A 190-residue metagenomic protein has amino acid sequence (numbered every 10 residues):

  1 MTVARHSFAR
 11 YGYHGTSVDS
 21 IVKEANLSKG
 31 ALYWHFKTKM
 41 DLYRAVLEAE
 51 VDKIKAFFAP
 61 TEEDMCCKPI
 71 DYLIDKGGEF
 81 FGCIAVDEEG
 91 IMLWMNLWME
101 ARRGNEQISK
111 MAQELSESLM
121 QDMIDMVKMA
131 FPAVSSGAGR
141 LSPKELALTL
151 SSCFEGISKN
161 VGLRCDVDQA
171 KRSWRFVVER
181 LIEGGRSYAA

Functional and structural regions predicted by a protein language model:
V3-D41, A45-V46: Helix-turn-helix
V3-R10, F57-T61, L93, L97 (+2 more regions): Solvent-exposed, amphipathic alpha-helical segments
R5, A9, R44, E48 (+6 more regions): Solvent-exposed, non-membrane alpha-helical residues enriched in polar/charged side chains
G12-Y13, K55, A59-C66, A85 (+4 more regions): Short, flexible helix-adjacent loops and helix caps
A45, A59-E89, G137-L150, A189-A190: Hydrophobic alpha-helical connector segments
E48-I54: Short, basic, alpha-helical segments at the C-terminal edge of helix-turn-helix-like DNA-binding modules
A59, C67, D71, V86-E89 (+3 more regions): Amphipathic alpha-helical packing segments from all-alpha helical-bundle domains
C83-V86, E100-R103, D125, M129 (+2 more regions): Amphipathic C-terminal alpha-helical segment
